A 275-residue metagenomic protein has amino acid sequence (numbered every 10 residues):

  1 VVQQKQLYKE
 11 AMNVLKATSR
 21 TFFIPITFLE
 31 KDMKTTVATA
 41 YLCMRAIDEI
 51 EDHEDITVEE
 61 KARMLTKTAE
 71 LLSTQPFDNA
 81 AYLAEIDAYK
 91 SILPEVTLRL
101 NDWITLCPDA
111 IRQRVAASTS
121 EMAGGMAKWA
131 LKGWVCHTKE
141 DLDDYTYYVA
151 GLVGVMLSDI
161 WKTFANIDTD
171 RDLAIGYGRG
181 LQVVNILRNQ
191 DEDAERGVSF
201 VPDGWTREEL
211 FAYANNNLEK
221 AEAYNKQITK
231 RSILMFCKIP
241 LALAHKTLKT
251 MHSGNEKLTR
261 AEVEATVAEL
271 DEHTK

Functional and structural regions predicted by a protein language model:
V1-L181, L187-K275: Catalytic cores of Mg2+-dependent Asp-rich isoprenoid enzymes
